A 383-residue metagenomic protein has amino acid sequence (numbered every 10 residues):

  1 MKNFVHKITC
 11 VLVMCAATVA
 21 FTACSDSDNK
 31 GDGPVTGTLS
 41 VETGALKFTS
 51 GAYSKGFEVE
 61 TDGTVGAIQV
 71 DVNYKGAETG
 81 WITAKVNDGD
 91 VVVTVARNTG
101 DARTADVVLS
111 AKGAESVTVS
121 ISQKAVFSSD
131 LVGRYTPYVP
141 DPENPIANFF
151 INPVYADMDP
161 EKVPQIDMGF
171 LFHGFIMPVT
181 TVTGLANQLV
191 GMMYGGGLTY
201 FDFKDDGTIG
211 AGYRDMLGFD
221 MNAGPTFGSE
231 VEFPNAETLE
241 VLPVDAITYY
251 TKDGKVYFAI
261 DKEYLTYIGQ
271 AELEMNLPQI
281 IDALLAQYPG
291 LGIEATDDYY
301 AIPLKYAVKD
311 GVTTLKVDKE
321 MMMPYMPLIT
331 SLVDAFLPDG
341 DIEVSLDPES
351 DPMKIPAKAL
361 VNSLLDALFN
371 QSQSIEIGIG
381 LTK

Functional and structural regions predicted by a protein language model:
M1-F4, I8, A17-A45, A114-V132 (+2 more regions): Bacterial Sec-dependent N-terminal signal peptides
P34, L39, G56-V92: Surface-exposed binding patches on compact interaction domains or structured appendages
L46-A52: Short, solvent-exposed loop/linker segments at the N-terminal edge of repeated beta-sheet extracellular domains
F57-V59, I82, V107, I121 (+1 more regions): Extracellular/surface recognition and adhesion modules
D90-D106: Extracellular/luminal low-complexity segments enriched in Ser/Thr/Pro
D101-G113, I247-Y250, L304-Y306: A short beta-strand micro-motif common to beta-rich folds, especially ectodomain repeats
S128-F172: Tryptophan-anchored aromatic micro-motifs
G174-F336, G340-V344: Contiguous, well-ordered beta-strand patches that form the walls/edges of small beta-barrel/beta-sandwich domains
